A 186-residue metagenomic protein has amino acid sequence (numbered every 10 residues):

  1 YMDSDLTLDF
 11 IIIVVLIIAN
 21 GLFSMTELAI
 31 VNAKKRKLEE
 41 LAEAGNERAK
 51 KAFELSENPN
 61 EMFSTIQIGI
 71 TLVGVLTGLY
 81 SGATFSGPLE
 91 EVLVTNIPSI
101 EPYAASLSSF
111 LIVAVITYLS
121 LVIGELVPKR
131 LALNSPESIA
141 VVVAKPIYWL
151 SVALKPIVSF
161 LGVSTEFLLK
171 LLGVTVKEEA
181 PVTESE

Functional and structural regions predicted by a protein language model:
Y1-E186: Membrane-embedded alpha-helical segments of inner-membrane proteins
